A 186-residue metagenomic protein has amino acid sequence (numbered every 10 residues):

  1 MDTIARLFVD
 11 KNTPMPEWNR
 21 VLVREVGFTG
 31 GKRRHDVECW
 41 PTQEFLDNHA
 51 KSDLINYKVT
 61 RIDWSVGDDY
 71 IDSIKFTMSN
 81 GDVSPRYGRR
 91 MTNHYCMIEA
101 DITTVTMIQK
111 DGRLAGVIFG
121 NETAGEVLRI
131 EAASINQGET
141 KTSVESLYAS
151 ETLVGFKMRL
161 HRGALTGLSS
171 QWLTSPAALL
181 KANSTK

Functional and structural regions predicted by a protein language model:
M1-K186: Lectin-type carbohydrate-recognition ectodomains
